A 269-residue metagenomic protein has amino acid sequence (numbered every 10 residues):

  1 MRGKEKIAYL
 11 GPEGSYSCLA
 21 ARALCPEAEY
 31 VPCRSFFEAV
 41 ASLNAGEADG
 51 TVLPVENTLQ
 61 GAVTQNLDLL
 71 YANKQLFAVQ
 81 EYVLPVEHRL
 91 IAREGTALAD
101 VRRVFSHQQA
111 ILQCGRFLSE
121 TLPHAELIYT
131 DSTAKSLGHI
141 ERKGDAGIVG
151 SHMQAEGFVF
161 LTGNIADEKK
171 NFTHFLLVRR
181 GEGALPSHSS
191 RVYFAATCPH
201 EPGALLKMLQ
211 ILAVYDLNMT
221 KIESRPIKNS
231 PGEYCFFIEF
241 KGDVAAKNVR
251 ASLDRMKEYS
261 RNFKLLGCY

Functional and structural regions predicted by a protein language model:
M1-Y269: Domain-level signature for soluble enzymes in the chorismate/prephenate branch of the shikimate pathway
